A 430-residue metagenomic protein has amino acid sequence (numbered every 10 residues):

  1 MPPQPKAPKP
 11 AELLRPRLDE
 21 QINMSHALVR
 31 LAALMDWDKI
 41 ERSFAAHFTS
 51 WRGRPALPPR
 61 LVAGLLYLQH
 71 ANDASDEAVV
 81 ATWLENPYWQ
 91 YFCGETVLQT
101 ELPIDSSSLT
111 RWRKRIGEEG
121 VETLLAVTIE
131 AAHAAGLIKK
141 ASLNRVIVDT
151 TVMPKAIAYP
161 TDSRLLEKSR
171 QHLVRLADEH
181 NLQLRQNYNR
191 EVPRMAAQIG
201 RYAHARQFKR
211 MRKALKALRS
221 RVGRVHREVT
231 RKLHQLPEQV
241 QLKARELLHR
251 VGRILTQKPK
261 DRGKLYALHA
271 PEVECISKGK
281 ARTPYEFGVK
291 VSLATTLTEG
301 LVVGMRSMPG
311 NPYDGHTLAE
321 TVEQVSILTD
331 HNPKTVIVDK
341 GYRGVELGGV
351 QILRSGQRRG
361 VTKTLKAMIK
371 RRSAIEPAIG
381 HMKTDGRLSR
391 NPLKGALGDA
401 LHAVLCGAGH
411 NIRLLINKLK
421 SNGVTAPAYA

Functional and structural regions predicted by a protein language model:
M1-W37, R42, L415-A430: Charged, often Cys/His-bearing segments associated with DNA-binding zinc-finger transcription factors
P2-P3, S43-K140: Basic, low-complexity intrinsically disordered segments
E20, D36, G53-L61, A71 (+11 more regions): Secondary-structure capping and boundary motifs in well-ordered enzyme cores
H26, A63-L65, V79-V80, D105-L109 (+7 more regions): Short, conserved catalytic/metal-binding motifs centered on acidic residues
T96-E272: Active-site- or DNA-interface-adjacent structural scaffold in DNA-acting proteins
A267-P284: Flexible, glycine/threonine-enriched loop-and-boundary segments that flank and lead into catalytic domains of large
K280-S326: Electropositive, glycine- and tryptophan-enriched low-complexity nucleic-acid-binding patches
D330-L397, L401-V404, G423: Helix-centered, glycine/charged polyanion-binding patches within enzymatic domains that contact phosphate-containing
